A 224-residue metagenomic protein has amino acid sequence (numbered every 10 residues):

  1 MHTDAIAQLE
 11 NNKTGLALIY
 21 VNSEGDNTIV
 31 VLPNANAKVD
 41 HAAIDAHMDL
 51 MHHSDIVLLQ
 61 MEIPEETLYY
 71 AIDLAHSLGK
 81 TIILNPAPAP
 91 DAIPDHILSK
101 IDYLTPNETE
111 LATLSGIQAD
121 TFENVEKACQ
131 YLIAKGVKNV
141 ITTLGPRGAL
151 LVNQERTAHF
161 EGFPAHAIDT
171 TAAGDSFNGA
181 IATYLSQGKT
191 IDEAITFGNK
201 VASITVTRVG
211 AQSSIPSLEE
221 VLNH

Functional and structural regions predicted by a protein language model:
M1, K80, A211: Short glycine/serine/threonine/alanine-rich loop segments
M1-D55, L222-H224: Conserved N-terminal subdomain of the carbohydrate kinase-like
V30, T113-G116, T205, H224: Residues that scaffold the ATP/ADP-binding catalytic core of kinase and kinase-like folds
V31, A43, S115-Q118, T171 (+1 more regions): Short, flexible helix/strand-to-coil boundary loops that buttress conserved ligand/catalytic motifs in alpha/beta
N34-N36, A87-A89, T109-L111, F163-H166: Short, acidic/turn-prone active-site loops that include or flank metal/cofactor- and phosphate-binding residues
S54-K127, R147-A149: Conserved beta-alpha-beta core of the PfkB/ribokinase-like small-molecule kinase fold
D91, D95-H96, F122-H224: Conserved phosphate-binding/catalytic region of the ribokinase-like
